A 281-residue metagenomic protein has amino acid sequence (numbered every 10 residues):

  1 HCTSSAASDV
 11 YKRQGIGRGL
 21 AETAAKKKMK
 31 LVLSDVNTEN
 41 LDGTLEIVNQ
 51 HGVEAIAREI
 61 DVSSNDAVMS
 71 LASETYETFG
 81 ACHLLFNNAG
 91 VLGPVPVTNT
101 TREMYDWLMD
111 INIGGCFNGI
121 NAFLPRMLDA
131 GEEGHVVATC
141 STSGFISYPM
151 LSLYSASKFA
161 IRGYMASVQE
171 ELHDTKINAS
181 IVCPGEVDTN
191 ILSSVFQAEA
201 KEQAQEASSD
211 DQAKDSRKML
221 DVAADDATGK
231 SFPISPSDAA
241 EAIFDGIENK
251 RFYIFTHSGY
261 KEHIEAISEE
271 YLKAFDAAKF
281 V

Functional and structural regions predicted by a protein language model:
H1-Y11: Single conserved hydrophobic/aromatic residue that forms the stacking wall/gate of nucleotide- or nucleobase-binding
T38-E39, E59-S70, R102: The beta1-alpha1 cofactor-binding region of Rossmann-like NAD(H)/NADP(H)-dependent oxidoreductases
P96-V97, M104-M109: Substrate-binding pocket helix/loop in short-chain dehydrogenase/reductase
I120, S157: Active-site helix of classical SDR
S141: Residue(s) in the substrate-gating loop at a strand-loop-helix junction that position the organic substrate next
Y148-S152: Active-site loop immediately N-terminal to the catalytic Tyr-X3-Lys motif of short-chain dehydrogenase/reductase
D174-I254: SDR active-site lid
